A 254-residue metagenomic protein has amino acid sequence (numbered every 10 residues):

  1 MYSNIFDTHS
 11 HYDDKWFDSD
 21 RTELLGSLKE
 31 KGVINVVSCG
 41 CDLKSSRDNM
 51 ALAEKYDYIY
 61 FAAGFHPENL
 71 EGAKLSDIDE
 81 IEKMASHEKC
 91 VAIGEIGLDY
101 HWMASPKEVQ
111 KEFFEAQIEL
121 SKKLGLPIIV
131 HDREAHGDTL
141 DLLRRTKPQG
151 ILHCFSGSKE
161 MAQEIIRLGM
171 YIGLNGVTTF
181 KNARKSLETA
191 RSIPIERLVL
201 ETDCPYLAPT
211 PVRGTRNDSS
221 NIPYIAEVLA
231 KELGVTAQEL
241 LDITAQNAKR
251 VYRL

Functional and structural regions predicted by a protein language model:
M1-L254: Mid-domain alpha/beta scaffold segments of enzyme catalytic cores
